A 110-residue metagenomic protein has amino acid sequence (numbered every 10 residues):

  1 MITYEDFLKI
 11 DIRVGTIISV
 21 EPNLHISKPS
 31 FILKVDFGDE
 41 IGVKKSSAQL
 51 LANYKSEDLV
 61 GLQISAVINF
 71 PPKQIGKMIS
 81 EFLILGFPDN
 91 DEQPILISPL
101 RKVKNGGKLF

Functional and structural regions predicted by a protein language model:
M1-F110: Phosphate-backbone binding interfaces of nucleic-acid-interacting proteins
